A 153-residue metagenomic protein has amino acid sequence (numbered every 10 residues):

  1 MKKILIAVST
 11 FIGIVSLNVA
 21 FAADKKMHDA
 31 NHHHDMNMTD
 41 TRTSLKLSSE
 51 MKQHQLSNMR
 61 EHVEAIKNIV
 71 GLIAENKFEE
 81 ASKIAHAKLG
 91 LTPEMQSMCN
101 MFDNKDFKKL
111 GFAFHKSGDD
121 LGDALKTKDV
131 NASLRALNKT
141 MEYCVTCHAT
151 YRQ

Functional and structural regions predicted by a protein language model:
M1-V8: Bacterial N-terminal signal peptides that target proteins for export
V8-S16: Bacterial N-terminal signal peptides
L17-A22: Sec/Tat signal peptide C-region and signal peptidase I cleavage site
D24-Q153: Sequence context surrounding c-type heme c attachment/ligation sites in exported
